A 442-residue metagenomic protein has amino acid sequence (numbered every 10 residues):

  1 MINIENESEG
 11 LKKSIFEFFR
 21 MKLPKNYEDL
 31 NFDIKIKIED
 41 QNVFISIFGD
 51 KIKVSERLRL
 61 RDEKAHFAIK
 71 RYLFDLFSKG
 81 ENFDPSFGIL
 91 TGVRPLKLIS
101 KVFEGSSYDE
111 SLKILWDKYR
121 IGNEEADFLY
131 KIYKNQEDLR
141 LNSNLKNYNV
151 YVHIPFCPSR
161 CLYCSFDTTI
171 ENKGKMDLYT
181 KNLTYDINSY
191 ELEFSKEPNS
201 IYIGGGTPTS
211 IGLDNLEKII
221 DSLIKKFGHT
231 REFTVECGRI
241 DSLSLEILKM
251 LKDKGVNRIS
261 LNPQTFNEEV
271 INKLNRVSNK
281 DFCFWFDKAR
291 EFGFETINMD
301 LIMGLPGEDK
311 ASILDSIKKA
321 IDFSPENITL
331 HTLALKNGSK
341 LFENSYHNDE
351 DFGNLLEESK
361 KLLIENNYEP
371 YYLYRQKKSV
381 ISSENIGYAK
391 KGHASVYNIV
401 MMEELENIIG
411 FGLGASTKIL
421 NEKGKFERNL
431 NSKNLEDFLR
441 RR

Functional and structural regions predicted by a protein language model:
M1-I4, L30, D138-R140, N144 (+2 more regions): Short, Lys/Arg-enriched, disordered terminal segments
M1-S106, L335, N344-R442: Auxiliary Fe-S-binding modules of radical SAM enzymes
V43-I45, V150-V152, L261: Short beta-strand motif preference
F77, E81-F87, E104-V150: N-terminal [4Fe-4S]-dependent radical SAM core
L145-T180: Canonical Radical SAM [4Fe-4S] cluster-binding loop centered on the CxxxCxxC motif and its immediate flanking residues
N149, S200, E232, N327 (+2 more regions): Beta-sheet entry/capping signal
H153, S260, N327-H331, I399 (+1 more regions): Beta-strand scaffold of nucleotide-dependent catalytic cores
T168-E358: Conserved non-cysteine loop/helix-boundary elements of the Radical SAM core domain that shape
